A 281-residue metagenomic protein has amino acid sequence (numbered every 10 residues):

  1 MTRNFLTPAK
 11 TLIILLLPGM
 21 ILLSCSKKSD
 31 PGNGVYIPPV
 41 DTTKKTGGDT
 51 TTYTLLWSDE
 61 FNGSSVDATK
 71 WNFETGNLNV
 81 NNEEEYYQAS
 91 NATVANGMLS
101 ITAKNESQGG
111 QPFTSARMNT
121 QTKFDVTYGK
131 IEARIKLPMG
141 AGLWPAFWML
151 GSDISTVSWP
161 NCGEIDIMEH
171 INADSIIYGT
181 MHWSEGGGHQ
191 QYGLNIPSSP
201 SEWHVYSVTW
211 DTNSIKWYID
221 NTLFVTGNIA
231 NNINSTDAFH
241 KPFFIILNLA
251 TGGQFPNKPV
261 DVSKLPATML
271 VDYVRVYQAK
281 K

Functional and structural regions predicted by a protein language model:
M1-P38, T42: Bacterial Sec-dependent N-terminal signal peptides
C25-K281: GH16 jelly-roll
